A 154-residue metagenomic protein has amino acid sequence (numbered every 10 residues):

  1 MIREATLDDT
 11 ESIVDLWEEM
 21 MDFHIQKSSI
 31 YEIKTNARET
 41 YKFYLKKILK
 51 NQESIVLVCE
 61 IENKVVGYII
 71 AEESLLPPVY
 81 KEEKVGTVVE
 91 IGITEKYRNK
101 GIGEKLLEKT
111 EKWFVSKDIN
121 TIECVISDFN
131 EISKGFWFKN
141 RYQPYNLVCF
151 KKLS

Functional and structural regions predicted by a protein language model:
M1-D15, H24-Q26: A short beta-loop-alpha structural element at the N-terminal edge of CoA-dependent acyl/N-acetyltransferase catalytic
D22-Y44: Conserved GNAT-fold acetyl-CoA-binding loop/helix
F43-L57, T87: A short helix-loop-beta-strand connector motif used in the catalytic cores of GNAT acetyltransferases and, in some
V58, K64-E73, G92: Conserved beta-strand in the GNAT
E90-I93, N99-K112, K139: Conserved acetyl-CoA-binding loop-helix of GNAT-fold acetyltransferases
E104, S116, D128-N146: Conserved active-site alpha-helix within GNAT-family acetyltransferase domains
K109, C124-S133, F150-L153: Conserved beta-strand-loop-alpha-helix junction that forms the acyl-donor binding cleft
F114-V125: Conserved GNAT acetyl-CoA-binding A-motif
